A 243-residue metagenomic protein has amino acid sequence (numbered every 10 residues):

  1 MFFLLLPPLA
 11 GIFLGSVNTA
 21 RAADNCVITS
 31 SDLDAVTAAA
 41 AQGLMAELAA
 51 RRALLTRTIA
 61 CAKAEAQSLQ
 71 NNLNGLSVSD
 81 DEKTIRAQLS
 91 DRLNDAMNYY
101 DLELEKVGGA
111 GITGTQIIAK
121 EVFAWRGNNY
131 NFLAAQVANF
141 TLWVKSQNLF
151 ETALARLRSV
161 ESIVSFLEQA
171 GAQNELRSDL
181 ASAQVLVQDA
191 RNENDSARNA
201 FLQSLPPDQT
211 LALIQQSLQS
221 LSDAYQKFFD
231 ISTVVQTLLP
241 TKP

Functional and structural regions predicted by a protein language model:
M1-R21: Sec-dependent N-terminal signal peptides of Gram-positive bacterial secreted proteins and lipoproteins
R21-W125, N194, L205, D230: Leu/Val/Ala/Ile-rich N-terminal alpha-helices, chiefly Sec-type signal peptides and the beginnings
T37, A41-L44, L48-R51, L55 (+11 more regions): Amphipathic alpha-helical coiled-coil segments and their boundaries
M45, R52, I59, F150 (+3 more regions): Solvent-exposed, well-ordered amphipathic alpha-helical segments that flank/support binding or catalytic loops
T56, Q70, S90, A119 (+7 more regions): Generic detector of well-ordered alpha-helical segments enriched in charged/polar residues, highlighting helical
L93-S204, L238: Extended amphipathic alpha-helical interaction segments
S204-P243: A cross-kingdom marker for long, charged
